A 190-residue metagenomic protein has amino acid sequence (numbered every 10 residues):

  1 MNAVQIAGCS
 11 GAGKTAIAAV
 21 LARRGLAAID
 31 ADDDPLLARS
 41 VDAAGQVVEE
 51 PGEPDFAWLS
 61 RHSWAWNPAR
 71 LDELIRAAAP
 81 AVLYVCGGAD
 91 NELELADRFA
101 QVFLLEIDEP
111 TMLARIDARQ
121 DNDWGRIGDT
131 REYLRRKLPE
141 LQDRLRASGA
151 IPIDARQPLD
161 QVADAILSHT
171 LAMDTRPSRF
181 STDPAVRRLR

Functional and structural regions predicted by a protein language model:
I6: Hydrophobic anchor at the beta1->P-loop junction of P-loop NTPases
C9: P-loop (Walker A) phosphate-binding loop of NTP-binding proteins
A12: ATP-binding Walker
T15: Walker A/P-loop
A19-A69: Conserved substrate/cofactor phosphate-moiety recognition/catalytic segment in nucleotide-dependent phosphotransferases
F56-Q101, L105-E106: Glycine-rich phosphate-binding loop used to anchor ATP phosphates in small-molecule kinases, encompassing both
A96-R144, S148-I151, F180, A185 (+1 more regions): A glycine- and Lys/Arg-enriched "phosphate-lid" helix/loop adjacent to the NTP-binding pocket of small-molecule kinases
A147-A163: Phosphate-binding beta-loop-alpha motif at adenosine-nucleotide cofactor sites
